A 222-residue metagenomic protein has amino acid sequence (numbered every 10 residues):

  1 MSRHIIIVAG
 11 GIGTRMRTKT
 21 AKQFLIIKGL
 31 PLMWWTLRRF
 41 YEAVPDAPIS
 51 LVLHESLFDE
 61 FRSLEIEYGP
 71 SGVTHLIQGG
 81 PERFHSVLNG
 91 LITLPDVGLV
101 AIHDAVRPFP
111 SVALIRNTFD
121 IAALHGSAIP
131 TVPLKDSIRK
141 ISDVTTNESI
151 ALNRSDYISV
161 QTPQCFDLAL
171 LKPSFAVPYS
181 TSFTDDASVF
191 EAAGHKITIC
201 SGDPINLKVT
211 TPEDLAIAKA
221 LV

Functional and structural regions predicted by a protein language model:
M1-F58: N-terminal glycine-rich phosphate-binding loop and ensuing alpha1 helix
S2, Y157-V222: Conserved alpha/beta core of the MobA/IspD/sugar-nucleotide pyrophosphorylase nucleotidyltransferase superfamily
I7, M33, G90, H103-D104 (+3 more regions): Residue-level signal for inorganic ion chemistry
M16, F40, F61-R62, T118 (+3 more regions): Hydrophobic packing residues within well-ordered alpha-helices of enzyme cores
W34-V97: Conserved N-terminal catalytic core of the sugar/cofactor nucleotidyltransferase
A47-I49, S127, K196: Residues at the starts of beta-strands that form the adenosine-phosphate
H75, P81-S142, Q161-T162: Conserved beta-loop-beta/alpha segment of the NTase-like Rossmann-fold superfamily that binds/positions NTPs
E148-S159: A short, charged helix-loop
